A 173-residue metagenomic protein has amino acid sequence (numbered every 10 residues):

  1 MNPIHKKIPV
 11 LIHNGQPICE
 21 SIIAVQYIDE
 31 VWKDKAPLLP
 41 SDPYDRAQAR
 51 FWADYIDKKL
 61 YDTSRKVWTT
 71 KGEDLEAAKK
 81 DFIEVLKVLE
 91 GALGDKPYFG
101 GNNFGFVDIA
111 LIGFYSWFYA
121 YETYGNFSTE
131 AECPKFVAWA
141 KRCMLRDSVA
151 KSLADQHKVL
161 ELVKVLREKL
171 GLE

Functional and structural regions predicted by a protein language model:
M1-F99, N103, C133, R167-G171: GST-like domain detector, emphasizing the conserved glutathione-binding G-site in the N-terminal thioredoxin-like
D29-K33, D57, G94, Y115 (+3 more regions): Hydrophobic/aromatic-lined pockets within catalytic cores
A49, D108-I109, R146: Short, thiol/selenol-centered motifs that function as redox-active sites or metal-ligating centers
K59, G101-A138: GST superfamily/GST-like fold recognition
A131-H157: A contiguous, mid-protein "functional segment" used to position or interact with cofactors/ions or partner subunits
H157-E173: C-terminal helix/juxtamembrane-tail motif
